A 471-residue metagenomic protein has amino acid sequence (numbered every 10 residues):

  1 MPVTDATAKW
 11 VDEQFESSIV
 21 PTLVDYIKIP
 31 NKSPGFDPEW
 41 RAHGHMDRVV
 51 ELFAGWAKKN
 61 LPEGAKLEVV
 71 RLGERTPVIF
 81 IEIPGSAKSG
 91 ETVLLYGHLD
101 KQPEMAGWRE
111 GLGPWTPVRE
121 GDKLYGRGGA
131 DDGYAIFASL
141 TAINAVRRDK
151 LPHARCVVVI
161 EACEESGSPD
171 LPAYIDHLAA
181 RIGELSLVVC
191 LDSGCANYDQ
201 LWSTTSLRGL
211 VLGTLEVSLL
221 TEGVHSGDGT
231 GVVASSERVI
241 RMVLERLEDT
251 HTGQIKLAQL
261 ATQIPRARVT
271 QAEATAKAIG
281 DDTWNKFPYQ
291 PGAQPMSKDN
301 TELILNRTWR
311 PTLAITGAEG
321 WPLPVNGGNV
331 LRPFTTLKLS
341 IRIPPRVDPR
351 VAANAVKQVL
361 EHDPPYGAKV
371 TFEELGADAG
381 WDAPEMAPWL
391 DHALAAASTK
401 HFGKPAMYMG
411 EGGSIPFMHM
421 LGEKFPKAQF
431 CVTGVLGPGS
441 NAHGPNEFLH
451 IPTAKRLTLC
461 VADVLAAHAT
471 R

Functional and structural regions predicted by a protein language model:
P2-G107, F334, K338, V351: N-terminal helical capping/dimerization or prosegment-like subdomains of hydrolases acting on amide or phosphate bonds
E74, L99-K101, K123, V159-S168 (+4 more regions): Acidic, glycine-rich active-site loops and adjacent beta-strand->loop/helix elements that engage anionic groups
K88-I160: Active-site metal-coordination/substrate-binding segment of hydrolases, especially metallo-dependent peptidases
H153-S235: Histidine/acidic-residue-rich, glycine-tolerant segments that coordinate divalent metal ions
A196, T205, S226-A318, V347-K369: Acidic-enriched catalytic cores of C-N bond-cleaving enzymes acting on peptides and small amides
E216-S218, G223-H225, I240, W309 (+2 more regions): Zn-dependent metallopeptidase/amidohydrolase metal-coordination segment
V232-V233, V325-P333: Short, solvent-exposed beta-strand/turn "edge" segments of beta-rich domains on protein surfaces
I341-P344, T371-A387: A short beta-alpha structural unit
